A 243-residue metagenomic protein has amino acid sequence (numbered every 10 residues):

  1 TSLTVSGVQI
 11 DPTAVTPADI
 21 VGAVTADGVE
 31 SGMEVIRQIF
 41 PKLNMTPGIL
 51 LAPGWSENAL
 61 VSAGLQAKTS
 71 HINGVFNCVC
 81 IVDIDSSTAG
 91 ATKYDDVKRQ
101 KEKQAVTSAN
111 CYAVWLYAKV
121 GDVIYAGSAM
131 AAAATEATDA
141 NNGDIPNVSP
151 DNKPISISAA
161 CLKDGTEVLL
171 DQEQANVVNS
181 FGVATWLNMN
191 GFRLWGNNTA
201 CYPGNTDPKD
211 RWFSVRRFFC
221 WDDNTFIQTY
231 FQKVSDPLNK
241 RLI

Functional and structural regions predicted by a protein language model:
T1-V97: Small-residue-rich
N73, N77, D83-D85, A89-I243: Structured, hydrophobic secondary-structure cores that serve as assembly/anchoring elements
